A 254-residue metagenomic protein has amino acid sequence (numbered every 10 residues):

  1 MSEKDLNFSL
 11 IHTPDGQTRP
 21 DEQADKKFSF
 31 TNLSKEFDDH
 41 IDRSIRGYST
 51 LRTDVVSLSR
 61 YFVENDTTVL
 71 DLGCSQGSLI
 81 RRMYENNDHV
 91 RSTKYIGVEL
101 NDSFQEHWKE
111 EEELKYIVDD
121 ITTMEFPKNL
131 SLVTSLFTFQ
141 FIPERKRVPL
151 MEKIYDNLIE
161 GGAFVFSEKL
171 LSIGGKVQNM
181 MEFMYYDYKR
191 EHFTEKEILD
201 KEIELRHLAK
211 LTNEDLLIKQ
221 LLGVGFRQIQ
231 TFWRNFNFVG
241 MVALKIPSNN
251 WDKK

Functional and structural regions predicted by a protein language model:
M1-E36: N-terminal, positively charged/glycine-rich alpha-helical extensions of SAM-dependent methyltransferases
G47-N65: Conserved alpha-helix/loop element of class I SAM-dependent methyltransferases that forms part of the SAM/SAH-binding
L70, S75-T123: Class I SAM-dependent methyltransferase SAM/SAH-binding core
T134: A conserved beta-strand element that flanks and buttresses the S-adenosyl-L-methionine
V148-E160: A short glycine-rich, Lys/Arg-flanked "PGG" loop and its adjoining helix->strand segment in the class I
G161-K169: Conserved beta-strand signature within the Rossmann-like core of class I S-adenosyl-L-methionine
K169-Q220: C-terminal alpha-helical "lid/dimerization" subdomain adjacent to the S-adenosyl-L-methionine
V224-K254: Core SAM-dependent methyltransferase catalytic element
